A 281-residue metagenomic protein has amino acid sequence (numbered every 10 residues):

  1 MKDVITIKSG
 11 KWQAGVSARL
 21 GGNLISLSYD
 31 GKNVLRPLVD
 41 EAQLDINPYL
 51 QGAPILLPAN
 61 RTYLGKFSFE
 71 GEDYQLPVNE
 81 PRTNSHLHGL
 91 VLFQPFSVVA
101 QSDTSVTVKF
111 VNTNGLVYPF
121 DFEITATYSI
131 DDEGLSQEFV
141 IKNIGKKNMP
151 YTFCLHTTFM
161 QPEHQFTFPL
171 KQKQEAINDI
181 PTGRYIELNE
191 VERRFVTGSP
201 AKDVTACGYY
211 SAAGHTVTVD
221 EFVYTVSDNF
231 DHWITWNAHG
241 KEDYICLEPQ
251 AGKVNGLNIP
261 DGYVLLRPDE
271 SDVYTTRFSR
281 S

Functional and structural regions predicted by a protein language model:
M1-G10: Short, Gly/Pro- and small/polar-rich lid/capping loops
K8, V78-D131: Extended, loop-rich substrate-binding clefts of extracytoplasmic carbohydrate-active enzymes
K11-V16, Y128, L135-I144: Short, well-ordered beta-strand segments enriched in hydrophobic/aromatic residues
G15-D73, N79: Acidic-aromatic substrate-binding/catalytic surfaces of carbohydrate-active enzymes
V16, F67-Q75, F139, L265-S281: Short Pro-Gly-centered flexible turn/kink motifs
G22, P119-E123, I130-S136, K146-P150 (+1 more regions): Coil-to-beta-strand transition motifs
Q75, N148-P150, T157-D228: Active-site/ligand-binding surface loops and adjacent short beta/alpha elements that line catalytic pockets across
F222-S281: Active-site pocket scaffolds in enzymes
